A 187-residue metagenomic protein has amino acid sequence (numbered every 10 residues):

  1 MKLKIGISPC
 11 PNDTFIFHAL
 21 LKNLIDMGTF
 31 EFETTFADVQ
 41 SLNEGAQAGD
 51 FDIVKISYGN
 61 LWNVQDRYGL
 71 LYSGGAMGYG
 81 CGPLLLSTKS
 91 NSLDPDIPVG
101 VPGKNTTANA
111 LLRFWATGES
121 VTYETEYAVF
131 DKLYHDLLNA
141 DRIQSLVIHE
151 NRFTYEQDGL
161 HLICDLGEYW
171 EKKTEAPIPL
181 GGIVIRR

Functional and structural regions predicted by a protein language model:
M1-S73: N-terminal hydrophobic or amphipathic helices and topogenic motifs
K2-K22, C81-I143, I148-E150: Bilobed "Venus flytrap"/periplasmic-binding protein-like clamshell domains and structurally analogous long
M27-T29, Q65, G80, D94 (+2 more regions): Short, well-ordered coil/turn elements that cap or connect secondary structure elements
F30, Q65-Y68, L93-I97, A140-R142 (+1 more regions): Short coil/turn connectors at secondary-structure junctions
E31-E33, G69, V121-E124, H161-L162: Conserved beta-strand segments of alpha/beta enzyme cores
N63-Q65, L112, T154-D158: Short loop/helix-cap segments at secondary-structure boundaries that form the rim of catalytic
L70-S92, E171-R187: Hydrophobic/proline-rich hinge and linker segments of small-molecule sensing/allosteric domains, predominantly
E126-R187: Pocket-lining segment of extracytoplasmic ligand-binding domains
